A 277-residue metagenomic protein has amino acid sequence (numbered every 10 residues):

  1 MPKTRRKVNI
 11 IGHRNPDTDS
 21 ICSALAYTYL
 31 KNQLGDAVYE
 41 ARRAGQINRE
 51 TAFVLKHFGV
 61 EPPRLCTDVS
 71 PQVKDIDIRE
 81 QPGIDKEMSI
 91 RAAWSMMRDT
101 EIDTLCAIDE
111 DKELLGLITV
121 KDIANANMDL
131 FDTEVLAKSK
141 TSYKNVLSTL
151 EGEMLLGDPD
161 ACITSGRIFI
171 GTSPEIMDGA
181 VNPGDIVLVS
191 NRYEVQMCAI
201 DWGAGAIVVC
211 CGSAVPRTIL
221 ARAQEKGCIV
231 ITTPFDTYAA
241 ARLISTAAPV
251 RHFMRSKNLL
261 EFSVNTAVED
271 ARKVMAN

Functional and structural regions predicted by a protein language model:
M1-T104, D109-L115, D122-N125: Replace "Mg2+/Mn2+-dependent" with "divalent metal-dependent
R49-T51, A214-L220: Short, glycine/polar-rich helix-capping loops at beta-to-alpha or helix-loop-helix junctions that flank or form
F58, W202-G203, Q224-K226: Short, structured coil segments at secondary-structure junctions
P62, V230-I231: Hydrophobic beta-strand scaffold residues
C66-M96, I108, Y143-L156, I163-V187 (+3 more regions): Bateman/CBS regulatory modules and CBS-like beta-alpha motifs in cytosolic regions of diverse proteins
L117, T133-L147: Short, solvent-exposed cationic patches
V120-L136, A241: A short, polar/charged loop-to-alpha-helix boundary motif
L130-S139, G157-R217, I231-T233: Divalent-cation
